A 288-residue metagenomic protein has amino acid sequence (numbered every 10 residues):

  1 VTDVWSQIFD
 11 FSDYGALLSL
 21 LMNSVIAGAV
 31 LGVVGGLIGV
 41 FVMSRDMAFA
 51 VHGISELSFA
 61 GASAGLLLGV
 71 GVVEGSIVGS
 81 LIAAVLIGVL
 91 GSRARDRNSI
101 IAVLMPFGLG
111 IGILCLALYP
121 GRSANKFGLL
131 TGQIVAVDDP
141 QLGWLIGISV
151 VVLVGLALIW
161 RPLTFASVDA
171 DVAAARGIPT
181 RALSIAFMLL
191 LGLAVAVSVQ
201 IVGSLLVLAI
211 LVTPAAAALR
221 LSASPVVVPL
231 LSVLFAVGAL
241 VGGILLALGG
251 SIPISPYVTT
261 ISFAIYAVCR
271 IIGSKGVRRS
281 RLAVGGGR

Functional and structural regions predicted by a protein language model:
W5, I252-R288: Cytosolic-side transmembrane-helix boundaries in multi-pass membrane proteins
Q7-G15, L21-N23, A94, I101-R161 (+1 more regions): Transmembrane helix-bundle core of multi-pass membrane transporters and related energy-transducing complexes
S24-A27, V72-S80, N98-A102, L145-I146 (+2 more regions): Loop-to-transmembrane alpha-helix initiation sites
A29, V33, L37, L81-L86 (+6 more regions): Generic alpha-helical transmembrane segments of integral inner-membrane proteins, especially permease/transport modules
V40-S123, A218-L230, A247-G250, S274: Short loop segments and helix-boundary regions at transmembrane helix junctions of multi-pass inner-membrane proteins
L57-L67, L104-L116, A136-V137, T180-L190 (+2 more regions): Small-residue-rich segments of transmembrane alpha-helices in multi-pass membrane proteins, especially helix faces
V154-F187: Membrane-helix/interface signature in polytopic inner-membrane proteins
L205-P256: Transmembrane alpha-helical segments in multi-pass inner-membrane proteins
